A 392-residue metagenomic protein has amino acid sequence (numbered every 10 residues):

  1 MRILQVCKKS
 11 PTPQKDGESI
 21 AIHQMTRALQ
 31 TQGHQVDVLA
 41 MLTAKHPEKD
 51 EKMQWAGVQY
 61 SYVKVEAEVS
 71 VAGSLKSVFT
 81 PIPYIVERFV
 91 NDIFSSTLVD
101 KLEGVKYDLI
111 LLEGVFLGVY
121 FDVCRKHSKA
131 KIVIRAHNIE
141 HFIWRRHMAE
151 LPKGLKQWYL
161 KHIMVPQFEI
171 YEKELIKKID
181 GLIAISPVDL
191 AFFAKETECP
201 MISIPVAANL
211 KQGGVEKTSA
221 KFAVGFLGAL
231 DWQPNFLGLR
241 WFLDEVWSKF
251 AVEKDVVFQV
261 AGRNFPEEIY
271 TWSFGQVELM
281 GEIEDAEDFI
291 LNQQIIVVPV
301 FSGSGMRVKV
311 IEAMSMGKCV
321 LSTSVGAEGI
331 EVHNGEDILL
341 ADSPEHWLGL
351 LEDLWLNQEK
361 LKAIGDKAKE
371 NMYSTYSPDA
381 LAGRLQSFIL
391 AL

Functional and structural regions predicted by a protein language model:
M1-S61, E103-V105, K249: N-terminal subdomain of nucleotide-sugar transferases
A72-Y84, V133-I170, A229: Acceptor-binding helix/loop patch of EC 2.4 sugar-transfer enzymes, predominantly nucleotide-sugar-dependent
H162-G213: Donor nucleotide-sugar binding/catalytic pocket of nucleotide-sugar-dependent glycosyltransferases
D180, L291-G305, M316-C319: Acidic donor-binding loop of glycosyltransferase active sites
S203-L291: Conserved catalytic-core segment of nucleotide-activated headgroup transferases in glycan assembly
K309-E312, C319-T323: Short hydrophobic beta-strand element within catalytic cores of glycosyltransferases and related nucleotide-activated
N334, I338-E345, D353-Q358: Conserved acidic donor-binding segment of nucleotide-sugar-dependent glycosyltransferases
K360-T375, L381-Q386: A short, well-ordered alpha-helix in the C-terminal region of glycosyltransferases
